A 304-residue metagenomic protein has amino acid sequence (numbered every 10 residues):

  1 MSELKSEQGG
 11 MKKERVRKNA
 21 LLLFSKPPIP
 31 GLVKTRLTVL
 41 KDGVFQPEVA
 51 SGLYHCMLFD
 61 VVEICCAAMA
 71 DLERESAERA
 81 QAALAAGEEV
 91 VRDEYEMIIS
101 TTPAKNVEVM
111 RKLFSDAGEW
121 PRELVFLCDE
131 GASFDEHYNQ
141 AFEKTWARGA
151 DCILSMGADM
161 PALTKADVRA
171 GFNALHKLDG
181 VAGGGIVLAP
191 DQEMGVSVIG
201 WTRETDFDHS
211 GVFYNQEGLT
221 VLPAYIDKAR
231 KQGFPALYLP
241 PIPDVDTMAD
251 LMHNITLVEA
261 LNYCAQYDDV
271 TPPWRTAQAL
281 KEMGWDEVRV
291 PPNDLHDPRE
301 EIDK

Functional and structural regions predicted by a protein language model:
G9-V39: N-terminal nucleotide-binding beta1-loop-alpha1 segment
I29-L37, V107-M110, S197-V198: Short acidic/His/Gly/Ser-rich catalytic and metal-binding motifs that mark active-site loops of diverse hydrolases
L53-E75, A85-V90: A short, N-terminal amphipathic alpha-helix
A80, K105-A141: Active-site-proximal specificity loops/subdomain of glycosyltransferases
A150-D159: Short beta-strand-to-loop acidic/aromatic patch adjacent to the donor-nucleotide binding site
L163-E193: Conserved donor-nucleotide/metal-binding helix-loop-beta segment in metal-dependent transferases, i.e., the alpha-helix
D206-I226: Short, glycine-/small-residue-rich phosphate/pyrophosphate-handling segment
T220-K304: Conserved alpha/beta core of the MobA/IspD/sugar-nucleotide pyrophosphorylase nucleotidyltransferase superfamily
